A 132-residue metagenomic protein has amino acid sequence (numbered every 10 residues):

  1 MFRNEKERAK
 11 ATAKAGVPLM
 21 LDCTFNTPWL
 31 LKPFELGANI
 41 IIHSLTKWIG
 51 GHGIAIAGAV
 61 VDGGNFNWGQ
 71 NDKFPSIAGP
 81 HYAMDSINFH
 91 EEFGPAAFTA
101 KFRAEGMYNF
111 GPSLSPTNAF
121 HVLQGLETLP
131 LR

Functional and structural regions predicted by a protein language model:
M1-R132: Conserved PLP-enzyme active-site core in the AAT-like
